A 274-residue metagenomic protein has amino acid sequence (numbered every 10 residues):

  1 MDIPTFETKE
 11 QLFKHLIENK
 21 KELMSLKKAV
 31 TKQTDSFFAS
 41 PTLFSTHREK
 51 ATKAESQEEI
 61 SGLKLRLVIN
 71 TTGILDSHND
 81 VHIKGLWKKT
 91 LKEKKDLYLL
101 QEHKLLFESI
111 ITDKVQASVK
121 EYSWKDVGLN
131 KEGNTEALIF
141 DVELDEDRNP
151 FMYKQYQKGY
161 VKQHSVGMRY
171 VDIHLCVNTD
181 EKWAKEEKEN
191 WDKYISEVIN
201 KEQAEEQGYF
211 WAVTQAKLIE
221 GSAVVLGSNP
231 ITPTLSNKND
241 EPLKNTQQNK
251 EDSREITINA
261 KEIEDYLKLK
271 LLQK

Functional and structural regions predicted by a protein language model:
M1-K244: Signature of dsDNA virion morphogenesis modules
N249-K274: Terminal short linear interaction segments
